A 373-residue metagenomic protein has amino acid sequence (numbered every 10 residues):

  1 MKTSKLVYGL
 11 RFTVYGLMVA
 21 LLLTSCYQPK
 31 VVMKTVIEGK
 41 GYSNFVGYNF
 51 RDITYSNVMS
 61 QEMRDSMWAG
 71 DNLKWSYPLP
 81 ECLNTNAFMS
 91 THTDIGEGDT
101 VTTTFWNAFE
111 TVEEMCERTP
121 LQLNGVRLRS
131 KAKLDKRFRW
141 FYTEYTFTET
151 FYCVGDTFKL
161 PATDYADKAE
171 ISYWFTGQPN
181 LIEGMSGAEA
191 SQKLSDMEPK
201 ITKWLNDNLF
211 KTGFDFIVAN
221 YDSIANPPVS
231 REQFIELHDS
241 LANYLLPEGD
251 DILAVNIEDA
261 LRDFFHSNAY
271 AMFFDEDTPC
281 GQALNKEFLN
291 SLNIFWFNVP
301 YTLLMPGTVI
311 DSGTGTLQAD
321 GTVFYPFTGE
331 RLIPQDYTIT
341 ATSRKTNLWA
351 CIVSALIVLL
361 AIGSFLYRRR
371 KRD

Functional and structural regions predicted by a protein language model:
M1-K5, R372-D373: N-terminal Lys/Arg-rich, disordered targeting/topogenic segments
S4-L17: Arg/Gly-rich low-complexity intrinsically disordered repeat tracts
Y8-R11, W349, L366-R370: N-terminal Sec-pathway targeting helices
G16, S354-I362: Core hydrophobic alpha-helical transmembrane segments of single-pass membrane proteins
L22-S25: C-terminal motif of bacterial Sec signal peptides marking the signal peptidase cleavage site
Y27-T93: Start-of-domain marker
Y77-I357: Mature, soluble, non-transmembrane domains
L359-D373: Juxtamembrane interface at the cytosolic side of transmembrane helices
